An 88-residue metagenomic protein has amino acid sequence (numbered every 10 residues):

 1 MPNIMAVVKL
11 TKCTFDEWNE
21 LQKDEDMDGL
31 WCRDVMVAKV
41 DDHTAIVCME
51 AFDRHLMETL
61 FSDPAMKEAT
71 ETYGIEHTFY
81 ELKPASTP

Functional and structural regions predicted by a protein language model:
M1-K67, Y73-P88: Short S/T/G/P-rich N-terminal loop/turn motif that feeds into the first structured element of a domain
